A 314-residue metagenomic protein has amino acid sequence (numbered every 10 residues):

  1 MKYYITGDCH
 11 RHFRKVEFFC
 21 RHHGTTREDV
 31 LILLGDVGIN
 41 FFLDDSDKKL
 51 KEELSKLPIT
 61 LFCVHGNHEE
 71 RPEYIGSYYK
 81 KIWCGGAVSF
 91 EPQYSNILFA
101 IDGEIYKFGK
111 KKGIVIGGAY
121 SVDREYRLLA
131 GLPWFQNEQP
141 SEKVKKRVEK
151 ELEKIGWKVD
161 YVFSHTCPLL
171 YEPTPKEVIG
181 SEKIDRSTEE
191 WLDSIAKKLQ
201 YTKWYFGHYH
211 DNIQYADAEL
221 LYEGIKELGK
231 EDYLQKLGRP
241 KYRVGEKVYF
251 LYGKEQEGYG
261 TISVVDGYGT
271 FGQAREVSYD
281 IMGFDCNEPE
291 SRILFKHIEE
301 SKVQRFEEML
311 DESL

Functional and structural regions predicted by a protein language model:
M1-Y4, I105-V115, Y161, A216-L220: Beta-strand-turn-beta hairpins that frame and shape the catalytic cleft of phosphate-ester-processing enzymes
T6, R11-F108, S181, T188: Core catalytic region of metal-dependent phosphoesterases/phosphodiesterases, especially metallo-beta-lactamase-like
H10-K15, G38-L43, N67-Y74, Y106 (+3 more regions): Active-site environment of divalent metal-dependent phosphoester hydrolases
T60-V64, I82-W83, C167-L234: Conserved beta-sheet core of the metallophosphoesterase superfamily
G109-R186: Active-site-proximal loop/helix segment associated with metal-binding centers of metalloenzymes
Q235-K247: Mixed-charge, Lys/Arg-rich low-complexity intrinsically disordered regions
Q256-G269: Short beta-strand-centered aromatic/proline hotspots
S278-L314: Intrinsically disordered, low-complexity, charged/polar segments
